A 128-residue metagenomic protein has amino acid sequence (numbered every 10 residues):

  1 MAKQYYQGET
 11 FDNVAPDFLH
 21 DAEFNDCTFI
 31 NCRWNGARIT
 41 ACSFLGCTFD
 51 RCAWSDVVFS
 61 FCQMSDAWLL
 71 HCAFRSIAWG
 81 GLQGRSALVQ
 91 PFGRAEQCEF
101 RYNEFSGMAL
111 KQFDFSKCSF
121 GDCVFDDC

Functional and structural regions predicted by a protein language model:
M1-C128: Tandem repeat scaffolds
